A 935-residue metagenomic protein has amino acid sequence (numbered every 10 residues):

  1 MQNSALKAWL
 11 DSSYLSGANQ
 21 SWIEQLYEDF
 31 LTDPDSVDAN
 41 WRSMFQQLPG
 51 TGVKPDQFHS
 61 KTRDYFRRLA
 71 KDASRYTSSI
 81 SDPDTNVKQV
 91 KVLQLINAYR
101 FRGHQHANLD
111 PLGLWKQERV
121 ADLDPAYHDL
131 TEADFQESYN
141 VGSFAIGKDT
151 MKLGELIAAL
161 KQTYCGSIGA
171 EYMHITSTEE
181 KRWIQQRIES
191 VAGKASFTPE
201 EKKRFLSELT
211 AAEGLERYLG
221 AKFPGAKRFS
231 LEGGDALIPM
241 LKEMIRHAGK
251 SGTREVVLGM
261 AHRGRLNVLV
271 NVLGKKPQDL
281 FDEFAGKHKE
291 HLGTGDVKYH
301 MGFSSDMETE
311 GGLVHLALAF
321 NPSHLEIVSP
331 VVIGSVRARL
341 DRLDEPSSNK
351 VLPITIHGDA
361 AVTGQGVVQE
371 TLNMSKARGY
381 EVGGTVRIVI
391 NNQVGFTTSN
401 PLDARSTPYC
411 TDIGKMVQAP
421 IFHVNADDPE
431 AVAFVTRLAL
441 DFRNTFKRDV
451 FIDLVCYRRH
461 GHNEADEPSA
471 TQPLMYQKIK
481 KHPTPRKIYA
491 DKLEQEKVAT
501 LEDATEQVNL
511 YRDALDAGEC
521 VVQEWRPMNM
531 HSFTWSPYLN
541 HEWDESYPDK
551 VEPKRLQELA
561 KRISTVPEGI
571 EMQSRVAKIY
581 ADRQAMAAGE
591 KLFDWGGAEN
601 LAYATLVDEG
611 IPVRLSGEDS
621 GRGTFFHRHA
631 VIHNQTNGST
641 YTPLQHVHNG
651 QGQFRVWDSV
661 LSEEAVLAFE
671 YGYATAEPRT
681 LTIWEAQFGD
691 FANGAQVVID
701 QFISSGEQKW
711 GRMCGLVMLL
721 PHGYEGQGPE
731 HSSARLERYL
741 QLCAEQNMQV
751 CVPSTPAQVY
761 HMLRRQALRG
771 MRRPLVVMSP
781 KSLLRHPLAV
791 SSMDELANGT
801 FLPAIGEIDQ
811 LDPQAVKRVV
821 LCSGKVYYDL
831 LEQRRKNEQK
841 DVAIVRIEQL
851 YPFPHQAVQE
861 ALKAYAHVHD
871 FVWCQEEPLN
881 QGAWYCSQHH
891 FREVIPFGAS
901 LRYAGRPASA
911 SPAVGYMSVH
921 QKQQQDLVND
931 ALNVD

Functional and structural regions predicted by a protein language model:
Q2, K7-L48, P55: Subset of Sec-pathway N-terminal targeting signals
Q2-A8, S16, G50, H59 (+6 more regions): Thiamine diphosphate
D11, L48-L237, T253: Extended, charge-enriched "interface" segments that sit outside catalytic cores
Q94-P111, E243-V272, H357-L372, K376 (+6 more regions): Conserved phosphate/anionic-ligand binding catalytic regions in large, soluble enzymes, centered on
Y99-R102, H106-Y139, S143-E155, A159 (+7 more regions): Glycine/aspartate-rich loop-and-adjacent alpha/beta segment that forms the canonical ThDP
G193-L215, F281-D344, P643, P753 (+1 more regions): Active-site cores of enzymes that catalyze phosphoryl transfer or operate on phosphate-rich substrates
R254-Q418, F422, F625-E677: Cofactor-binding active-site loop characterized by glycine-rich and histidine/acidic residues
P485-R486, E496, T500-V613: Hard-cation-handling environments
